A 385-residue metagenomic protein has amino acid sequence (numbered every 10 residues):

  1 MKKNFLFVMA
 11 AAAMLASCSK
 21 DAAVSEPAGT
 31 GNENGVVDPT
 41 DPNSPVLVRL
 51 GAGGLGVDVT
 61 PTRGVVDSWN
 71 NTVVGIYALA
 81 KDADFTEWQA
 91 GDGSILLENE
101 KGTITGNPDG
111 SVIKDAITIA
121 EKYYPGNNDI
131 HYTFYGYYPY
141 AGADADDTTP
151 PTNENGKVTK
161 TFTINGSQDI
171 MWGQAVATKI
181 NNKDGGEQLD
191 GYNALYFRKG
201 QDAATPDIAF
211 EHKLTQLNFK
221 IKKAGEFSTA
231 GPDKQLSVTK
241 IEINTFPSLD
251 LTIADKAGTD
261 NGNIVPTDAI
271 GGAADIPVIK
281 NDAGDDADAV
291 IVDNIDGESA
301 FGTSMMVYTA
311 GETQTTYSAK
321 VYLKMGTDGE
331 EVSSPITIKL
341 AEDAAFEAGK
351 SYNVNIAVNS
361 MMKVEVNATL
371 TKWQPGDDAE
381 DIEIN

Functional and structural regions predicted by a protein language model:
M1-N4, K20: Positively charged n-region of N-terminal signal peptides that target proteins for export
K2, E26, N34, D207 (+4 more regions): Extracellular/surface-associated beta-sandwich interaction domains
F5-A10: Sec-dependent signal peptide hydrophobic core
M14-S17: C-terminal motif of bacterial Sec signal peptides marking the signal peptidase cleavage site
A22-S237, I279, A283, A289-F301 (+3 more regions): Short, low-hydrophobicity acidic/polar segments
G173, M305-T309, M361-T369: Compositionally biased, low-complexity linear motifs
D288-A344: Extended, compositionally biased non-globular segments
